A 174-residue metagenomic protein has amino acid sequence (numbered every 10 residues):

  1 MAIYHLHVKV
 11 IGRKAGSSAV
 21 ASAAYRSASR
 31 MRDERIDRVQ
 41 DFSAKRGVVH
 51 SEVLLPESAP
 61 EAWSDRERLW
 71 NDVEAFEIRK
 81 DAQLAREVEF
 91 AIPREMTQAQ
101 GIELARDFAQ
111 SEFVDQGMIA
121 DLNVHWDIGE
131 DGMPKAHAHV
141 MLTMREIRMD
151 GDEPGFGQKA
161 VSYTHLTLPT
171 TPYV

Functional and structural regions predicted by a protein language model:
M1-L166, P172: N-terminal nicking endonuclease/strand-transfer module with a His-rich metal-binding environment and a catalytic Tyr
